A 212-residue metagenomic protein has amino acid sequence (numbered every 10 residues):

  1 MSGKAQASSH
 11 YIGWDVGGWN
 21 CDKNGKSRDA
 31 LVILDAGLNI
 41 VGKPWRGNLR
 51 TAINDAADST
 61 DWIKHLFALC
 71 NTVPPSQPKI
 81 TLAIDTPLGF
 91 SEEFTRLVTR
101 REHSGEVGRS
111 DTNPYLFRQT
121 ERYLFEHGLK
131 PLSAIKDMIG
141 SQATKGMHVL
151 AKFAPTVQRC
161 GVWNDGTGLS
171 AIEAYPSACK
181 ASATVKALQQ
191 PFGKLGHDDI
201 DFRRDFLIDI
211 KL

Functional and structural regions predicted by a protein language model:
S2-I12, V16-L212: RNase H-like (RuvC/DEDD) metal-dependent nuclease/polynucleotide-processing core
